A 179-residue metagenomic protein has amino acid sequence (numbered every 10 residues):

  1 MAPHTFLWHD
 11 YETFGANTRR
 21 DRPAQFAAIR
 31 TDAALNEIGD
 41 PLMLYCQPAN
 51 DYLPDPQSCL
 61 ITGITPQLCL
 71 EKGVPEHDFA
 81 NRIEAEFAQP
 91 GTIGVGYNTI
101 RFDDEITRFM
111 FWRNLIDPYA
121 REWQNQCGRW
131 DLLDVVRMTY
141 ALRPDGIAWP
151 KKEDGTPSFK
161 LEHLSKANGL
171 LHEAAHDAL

Functional and structural regions predicted by a protein language model:
M1-L7: N-terminal accessory regions of nucleic-acid-interacting proteins
H4, R20-F26, R30-T62, E86-A178: Metal-dependent phosphoesterase core characteristic of DEDDh/y 3'-5' exonuclease domains
H9-E12, A28: N-terminal phosphate-binding or glycine-rich loops at protein starts, especially the Walker A/P-loop of NTPases
Y11-R19: Short acidic, Gly/Ser-rich segments with clustered Asp/Glu that frequently serve as metal-coordination loops in enzyme
T62-F79: Metal-dependent phosphoesterase signature
E76-Q89: Short, basic/hydrophobic alpha-helical segments
